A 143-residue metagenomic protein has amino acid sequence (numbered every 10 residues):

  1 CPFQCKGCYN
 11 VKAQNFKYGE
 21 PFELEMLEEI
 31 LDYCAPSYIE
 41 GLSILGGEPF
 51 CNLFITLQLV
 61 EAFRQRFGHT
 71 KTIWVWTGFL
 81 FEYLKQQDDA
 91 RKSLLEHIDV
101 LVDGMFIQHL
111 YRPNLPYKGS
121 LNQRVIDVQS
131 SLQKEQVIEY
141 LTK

Functional and structural regions predicted by a protein language model:
C1-K6: N-terminal pre-triad scaffold of radical SAM enzymes
G7-V75, F79-D89: Conserved Radical SAM active-site core
A35-P36, F67, G78-K143: Auxiliary Fe-S-binding modules of radical SAM enzymes
